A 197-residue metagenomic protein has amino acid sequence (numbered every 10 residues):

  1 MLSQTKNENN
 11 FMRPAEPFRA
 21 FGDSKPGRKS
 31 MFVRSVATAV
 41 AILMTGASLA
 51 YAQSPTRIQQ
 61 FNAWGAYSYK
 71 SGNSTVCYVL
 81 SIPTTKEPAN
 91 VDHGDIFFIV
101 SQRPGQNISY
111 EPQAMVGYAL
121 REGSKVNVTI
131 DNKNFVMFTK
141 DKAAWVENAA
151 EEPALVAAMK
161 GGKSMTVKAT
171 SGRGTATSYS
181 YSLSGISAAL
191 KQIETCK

Functional and structural regions predicted by a protein language model:
M1-F32: N-terminal secretory signal peptides that target proteins for export/translocation
L2-S3, Y51-K197: A generic "folded-domain core" signal
F32-A37, A52: Basic, ligand-binding patches in group-transfer machinery, especially extracytoplasmic/periplasmic segments
A37-A47: Bacterial N-terminal signal peptides
